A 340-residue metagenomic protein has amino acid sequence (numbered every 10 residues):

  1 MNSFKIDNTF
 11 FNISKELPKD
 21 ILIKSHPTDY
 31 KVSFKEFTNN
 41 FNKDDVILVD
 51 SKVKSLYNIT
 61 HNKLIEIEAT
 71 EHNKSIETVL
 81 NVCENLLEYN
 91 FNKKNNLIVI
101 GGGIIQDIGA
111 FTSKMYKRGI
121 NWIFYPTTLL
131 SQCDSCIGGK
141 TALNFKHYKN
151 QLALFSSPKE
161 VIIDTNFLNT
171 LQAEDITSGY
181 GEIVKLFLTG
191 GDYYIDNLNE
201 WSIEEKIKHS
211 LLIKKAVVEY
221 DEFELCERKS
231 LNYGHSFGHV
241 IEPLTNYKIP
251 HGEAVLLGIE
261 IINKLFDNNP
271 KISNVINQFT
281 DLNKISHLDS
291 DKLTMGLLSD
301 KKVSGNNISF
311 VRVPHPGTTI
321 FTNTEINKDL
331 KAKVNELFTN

Functional and structural regions predicted by a protein language model:
M1-N96: ATP/NTP phosphate-donor binding region
M1-T9, I183, P270-N340: C-terminal charged capping/lid subdomain of soluble metabolic enzymes
I47, P126, D164, H235 (+2 more regions): Residue-level signal for inorganic ion chemistry
A69-T70, I100-G102, Y233-G234: Glycine-rich beta-strand-to-loop/alpha-helix junction loops that act as flexible
I104-A110, V240: Short glycine/serine/threonine-rich phosphate/pyrophosphate-binding segments that cradle anionic phosphate groups
F111-W201: A glycine/threonine-rich phosphate-anchoring loop and its flanking beta-alpha core in nucleotide/phosphate-binding
S157-E160, N166-A173, G181-Y193, K208-E219 (+5 more regions): Generic secondary-structure signature for well-ordered alpha-helical cores
N197-K292: Active-site segments that bind and position negatively charged phosphate/pyrophosphate groups
